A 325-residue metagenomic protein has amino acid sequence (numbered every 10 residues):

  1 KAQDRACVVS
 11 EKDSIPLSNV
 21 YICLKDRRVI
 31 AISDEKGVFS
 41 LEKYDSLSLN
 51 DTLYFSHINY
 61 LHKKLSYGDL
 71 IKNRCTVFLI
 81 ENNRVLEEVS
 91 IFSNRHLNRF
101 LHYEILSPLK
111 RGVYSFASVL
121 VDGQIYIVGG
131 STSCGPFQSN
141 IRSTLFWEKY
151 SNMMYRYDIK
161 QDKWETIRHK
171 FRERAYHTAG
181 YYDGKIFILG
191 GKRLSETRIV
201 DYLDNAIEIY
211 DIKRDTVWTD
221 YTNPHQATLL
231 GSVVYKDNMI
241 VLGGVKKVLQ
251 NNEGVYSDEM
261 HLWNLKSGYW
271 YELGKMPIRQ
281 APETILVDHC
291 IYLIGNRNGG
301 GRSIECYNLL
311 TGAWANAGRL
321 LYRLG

Functional and structural regions predicted by a protein language model:
D4, E11-D26: Short, ordered, surface-exposed loop/turn motifs in non-cytosolic proteins
D4-D13, G37-F39, V77: A short, amphipathic beta-strand motif
S18, S40-N50: Short Pro-Gly-centered beta-turn/loop motif in secreted/extracellular proteins
V20-L24, G37, L53, I91: Hydrophobic beta-strand segments
R28-S40: Short, acidic Ser/Thr/Gly-rich low-complexity loop/linker segments typical of extracellular and cell-surface proteins
Y54-L65: A short, solvent-exposed loop/turn motif at the edges and junctions of modular extracellular/periplasmic domains
D69-S93: Extracellular beta-sheet/turn segments enriched in Thr/Pro/Gly and aliphatic residues
R84-G325: Kelch-like beta-propeller repeat domains
